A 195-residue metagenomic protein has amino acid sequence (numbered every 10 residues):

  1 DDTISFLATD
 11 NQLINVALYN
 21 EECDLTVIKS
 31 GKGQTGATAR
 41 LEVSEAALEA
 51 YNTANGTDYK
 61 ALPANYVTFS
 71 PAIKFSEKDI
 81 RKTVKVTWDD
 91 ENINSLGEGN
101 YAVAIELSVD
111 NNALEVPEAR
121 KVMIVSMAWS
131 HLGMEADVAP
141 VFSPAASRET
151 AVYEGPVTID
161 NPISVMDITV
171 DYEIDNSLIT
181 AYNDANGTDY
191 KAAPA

Functional and structural regions predicted by a protein language model:
D1-A195: Short boundary segments that mark the start of a structured unit
